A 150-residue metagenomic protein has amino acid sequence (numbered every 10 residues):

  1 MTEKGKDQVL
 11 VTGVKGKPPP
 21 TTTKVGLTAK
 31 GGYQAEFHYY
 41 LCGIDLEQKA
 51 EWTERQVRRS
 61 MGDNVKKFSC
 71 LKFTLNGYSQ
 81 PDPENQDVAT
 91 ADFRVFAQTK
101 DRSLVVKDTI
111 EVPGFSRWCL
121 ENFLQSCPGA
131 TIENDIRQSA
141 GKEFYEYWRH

Functional and structural regions predicted by a protein language model:
M1: Core active-site phosphate/anionic-ligand binding loop and the adjoining beta-turn-alpha structural block in enzyme
K4-D7: Glycine/proline-enriched, intrinsically flexible loops and inter-domain linkers
V9-V11: Short secondary-structure boundary micro-motifs
G13-H150: C-terminal non-catalytic interaction/assembly regions of soluble proteins
